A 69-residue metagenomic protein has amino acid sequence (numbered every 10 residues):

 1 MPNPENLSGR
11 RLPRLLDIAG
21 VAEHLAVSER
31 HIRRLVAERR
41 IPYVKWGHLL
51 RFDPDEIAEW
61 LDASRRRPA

Functional and structural regions predicted by a protein language model:
M1-I41, K45, L49-L50, P54-A69: Basic Lys/Arg-rich amphipathic helical interaction modules
